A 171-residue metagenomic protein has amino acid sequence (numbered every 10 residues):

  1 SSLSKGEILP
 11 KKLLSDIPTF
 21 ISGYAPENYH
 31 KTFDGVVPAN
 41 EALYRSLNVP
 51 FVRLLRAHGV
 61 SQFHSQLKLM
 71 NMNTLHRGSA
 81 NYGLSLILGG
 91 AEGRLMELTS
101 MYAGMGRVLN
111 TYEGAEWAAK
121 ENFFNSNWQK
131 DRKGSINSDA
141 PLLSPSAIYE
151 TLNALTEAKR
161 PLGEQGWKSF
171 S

Functional and structural regions predicted by a protein language model:
S1: Active/ligand-binding-proximal structured segments within catalytic/core domains that scaffold catalytic residues
E7-I8, M72: Helix N-cap/coil-helix junction residues
I8-P10, R45, R94-S171: A penicillin-recognizing enzyme superfamily signal
L14-T19, H30-T74, S79-R107, E157: Active-site-adjacent helix/loop patches that line small-molecule binding or acyl-intermediate pockets
G23-T32, L84-L86, W128-A140: Short beta-alpha connecting loops at secondary-structure transitions that line or flank enzyme active sites
A25, K68-M70, K133, S171: Short amphipathic alpha-helical surface micro-motifs
